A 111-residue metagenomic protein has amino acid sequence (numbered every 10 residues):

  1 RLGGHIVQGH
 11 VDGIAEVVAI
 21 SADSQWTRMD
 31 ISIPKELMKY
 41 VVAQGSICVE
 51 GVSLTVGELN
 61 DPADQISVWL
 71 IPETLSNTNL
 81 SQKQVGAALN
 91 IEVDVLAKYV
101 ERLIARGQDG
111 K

Functional and structural regions predicted by a protein language model:
R1-K111: Structural preference for solvent-exposed beta-strand-turn elements and adjacent flexible terminal/loop segments within
